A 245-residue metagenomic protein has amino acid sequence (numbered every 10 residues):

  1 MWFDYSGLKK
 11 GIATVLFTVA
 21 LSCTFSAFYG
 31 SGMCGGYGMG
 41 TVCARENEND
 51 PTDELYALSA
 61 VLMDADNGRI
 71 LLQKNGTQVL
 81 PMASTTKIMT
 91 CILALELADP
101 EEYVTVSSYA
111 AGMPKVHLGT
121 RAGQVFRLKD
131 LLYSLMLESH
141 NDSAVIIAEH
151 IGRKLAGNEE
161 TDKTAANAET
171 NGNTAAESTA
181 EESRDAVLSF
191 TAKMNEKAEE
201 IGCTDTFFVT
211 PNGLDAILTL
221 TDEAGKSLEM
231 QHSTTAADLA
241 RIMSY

Functional and structural regions predicted by a protein language model:
M1-A44: Gram-positive cell-envelope targeting signals
G32-A236: Active-site-adjacent loops and short helices of periplasmic peptidoglycan-processing enzymes
T235-Y245: Short, intrinsically disordered, charge-balanced linker/junction segments flanking boundaries in proteins
